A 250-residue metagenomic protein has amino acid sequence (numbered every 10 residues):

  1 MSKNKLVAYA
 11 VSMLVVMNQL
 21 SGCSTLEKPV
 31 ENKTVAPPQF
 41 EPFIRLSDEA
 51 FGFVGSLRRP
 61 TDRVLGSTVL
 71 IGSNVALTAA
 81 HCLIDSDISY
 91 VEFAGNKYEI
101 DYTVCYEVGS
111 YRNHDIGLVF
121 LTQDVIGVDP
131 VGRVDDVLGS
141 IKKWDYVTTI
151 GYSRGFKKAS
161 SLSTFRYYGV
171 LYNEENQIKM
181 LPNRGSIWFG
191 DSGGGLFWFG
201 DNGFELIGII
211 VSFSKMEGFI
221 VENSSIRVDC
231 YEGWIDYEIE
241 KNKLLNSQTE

Functional and structural regions predicted by a protein language model:
S2-T25: Classical Sec-dependent N-terminal signal peptides that target proteins to the secretory pathway
S24-A36, I71-A76, Y168-G169, W188 (+1 more regions): C-terminal subregion of chymotrypsin/trypsin-like serine protease catalytic domains
E27-E49, P60-R63, I84-G127, V131-G139 (+1 more regions): Conserved catalytic-core segment of clan PA serine endopeptidases
G52-S73, G193: A conserved glycine-rich beta-strand in the N-terminal activation segment of trypsin-fold
V75-A79, V119: Short hydrophobic-aromatic micro-motifs
A79-H81, Y152, D201: Short, surface-exposed secondary-structure boundary micro-motifs
R112-S186, S212-E238: Chymotrypsin/trypsin-fold serine protease catalytic domain
